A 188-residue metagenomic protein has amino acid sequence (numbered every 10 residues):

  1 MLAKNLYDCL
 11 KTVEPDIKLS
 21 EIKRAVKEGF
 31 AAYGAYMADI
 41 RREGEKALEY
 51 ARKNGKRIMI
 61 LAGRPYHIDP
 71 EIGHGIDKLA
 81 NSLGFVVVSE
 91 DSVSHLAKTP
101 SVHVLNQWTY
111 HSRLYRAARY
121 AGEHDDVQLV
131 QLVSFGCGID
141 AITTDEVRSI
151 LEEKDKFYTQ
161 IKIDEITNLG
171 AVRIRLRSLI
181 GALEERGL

Functional and structural regions predicted by a protein language model:
M1-L188: An N-terminal assembly and electron-transfer interface module characteristic of large anaerobic redox and radical
